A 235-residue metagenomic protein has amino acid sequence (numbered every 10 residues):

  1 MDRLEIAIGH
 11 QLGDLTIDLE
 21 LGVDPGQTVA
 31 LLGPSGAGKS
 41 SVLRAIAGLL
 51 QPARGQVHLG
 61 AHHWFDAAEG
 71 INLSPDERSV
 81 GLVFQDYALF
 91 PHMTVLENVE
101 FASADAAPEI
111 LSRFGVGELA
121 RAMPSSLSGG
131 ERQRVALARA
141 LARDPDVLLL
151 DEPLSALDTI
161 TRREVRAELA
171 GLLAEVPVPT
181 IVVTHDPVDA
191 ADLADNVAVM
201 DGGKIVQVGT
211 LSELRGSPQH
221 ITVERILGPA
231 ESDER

Functional and structural regions predicted by a protein language model:
H62-A67, D105-R121, S125, A170-G171: Conserved ABC ATPase "signature" region
W64-G81, L214-P218: ABC ATPase NBD coupling module
L137: Hydrophobic anchor residue at the start of the ABC signature
A142-D146: A short, proline-enriched helix->beta-strand linker immediately N-terminal to the Walker B motif in ABC-type P-loop
L148-E152: Catalytic Walker B motif of ABC-type/P-loop ATPase nucleotide-binding domains
P177-V183: Conserved H-loop
